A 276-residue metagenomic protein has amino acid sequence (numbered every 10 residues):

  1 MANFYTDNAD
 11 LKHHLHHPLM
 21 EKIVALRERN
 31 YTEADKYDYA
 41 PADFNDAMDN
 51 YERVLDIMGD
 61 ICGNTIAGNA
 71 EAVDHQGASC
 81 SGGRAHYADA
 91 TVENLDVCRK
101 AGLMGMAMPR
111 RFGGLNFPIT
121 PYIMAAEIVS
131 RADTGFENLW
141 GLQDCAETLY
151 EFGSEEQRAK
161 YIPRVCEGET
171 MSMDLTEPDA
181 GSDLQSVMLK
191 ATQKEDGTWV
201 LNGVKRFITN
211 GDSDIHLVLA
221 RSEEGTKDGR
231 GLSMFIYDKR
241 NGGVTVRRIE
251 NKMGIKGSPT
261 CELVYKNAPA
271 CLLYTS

Functional and structural regions predicted by a protein language model:
M1-F136, E156, K160: Amphipathic, small/basic residue-rich leader segments at the start of a protein or domain
R84-D96, M106, D174-Q193, V204-R206 (+1 more regions): Flexible, glycine/threonine-enriched loop-and-boundary segments that flank and lead into catalytic domains of large
G105-R110, A132-T148, E167-E177, M234: Core alpha/beta catalytic barrel or barrel-like domain that forms the active/cofactor pocket in diverse metabolic
G141-L142, G153-L189: Internal maturation/activation junctions in enzymes
Y161, V187, V204-R206, R247-N251: Short beta-alpha junctions and helix-cap segments that line functional grooves
T198, N202-V244: A short core secondary-structure module
G243-N267: Flexible, small-/acidic-enriched active-site or ligand-binding loops
Y274-T275: Conserved small/polar residues in nucleotide/adenosyl-binding loops
